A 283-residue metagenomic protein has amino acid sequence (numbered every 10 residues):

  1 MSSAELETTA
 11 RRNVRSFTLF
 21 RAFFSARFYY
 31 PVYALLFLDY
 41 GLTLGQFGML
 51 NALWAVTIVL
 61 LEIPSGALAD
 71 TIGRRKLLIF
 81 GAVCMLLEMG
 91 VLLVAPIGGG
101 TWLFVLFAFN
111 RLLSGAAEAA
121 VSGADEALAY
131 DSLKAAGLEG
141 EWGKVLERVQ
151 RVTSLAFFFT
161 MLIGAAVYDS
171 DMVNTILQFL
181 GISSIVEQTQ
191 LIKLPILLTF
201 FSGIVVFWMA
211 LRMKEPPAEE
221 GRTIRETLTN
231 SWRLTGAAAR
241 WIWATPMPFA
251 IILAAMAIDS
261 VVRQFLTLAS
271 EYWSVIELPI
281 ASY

Functional and structural regions predicted by a protein language model:
S2-V14, L211-L253: Juxtamembrane intracellular "pre-TM" segments in multi-pass secondary transporters
S16-L35, L50-T71, K76, C84 (+5 more regions): Substrate-agnostic recognition of the 12-TM MFS/MFS-like secondary transporter fold
F28, M89-P96, F207-A210: Structural signal for membrane-spanning alpha-helices in multi-pass inner-membrane proteins, emphasizing helix cores
Y33, A67, I97-T101, D169-V173 (+3 more regions): Transmembrane helix-loop junctions in multipass membrane proteins, especially transporters and channels
D39, L93, G98, A156-I196 (+1 more regions): Transmembrane alpha-helix termini and helix-breaking/packing motifs in multi-pass membrane transporters
V83-T101, F107: C-terminal ends and interior cores of transmembrane alpha-helices in multi-pass membrane transporters/permeases
V173, Q188-I192, I196-E226: Helix-loop junctions on the cytosolic side of multi-pass membrane transporters, especially the intracellular loop
